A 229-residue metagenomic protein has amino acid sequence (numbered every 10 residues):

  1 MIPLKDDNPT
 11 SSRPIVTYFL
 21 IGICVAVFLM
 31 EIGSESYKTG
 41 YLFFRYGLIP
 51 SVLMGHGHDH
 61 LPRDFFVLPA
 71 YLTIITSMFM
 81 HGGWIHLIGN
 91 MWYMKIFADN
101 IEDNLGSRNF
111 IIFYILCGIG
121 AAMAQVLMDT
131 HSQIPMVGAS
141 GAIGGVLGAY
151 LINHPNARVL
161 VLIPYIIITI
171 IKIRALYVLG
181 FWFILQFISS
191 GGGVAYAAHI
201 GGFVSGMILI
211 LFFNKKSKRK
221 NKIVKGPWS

Functional and structural regions predicted by a protein language model:
M1-S229: A detector for small-residue-rich transmembrane helices and their helix-helix packing motifs
